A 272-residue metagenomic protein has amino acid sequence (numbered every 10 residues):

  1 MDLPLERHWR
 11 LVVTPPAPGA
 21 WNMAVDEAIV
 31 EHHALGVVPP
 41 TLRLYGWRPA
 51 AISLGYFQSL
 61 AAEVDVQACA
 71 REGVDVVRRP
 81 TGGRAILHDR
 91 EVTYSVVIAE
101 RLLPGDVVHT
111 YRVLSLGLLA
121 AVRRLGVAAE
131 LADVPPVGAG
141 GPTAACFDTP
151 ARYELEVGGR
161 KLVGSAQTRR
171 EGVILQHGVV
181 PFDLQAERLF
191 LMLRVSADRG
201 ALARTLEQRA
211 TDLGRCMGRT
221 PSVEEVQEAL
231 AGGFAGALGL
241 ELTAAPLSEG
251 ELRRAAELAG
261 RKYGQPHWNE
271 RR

Functional and structural regions predicted by a protein language model:
M1-E63, Q67, R71, D75-R79 (+2 more regions): Active-site loop/lid in soluble adenylation, ligation, and acyl-transfer enzymes
H33, R90, K161: Active-site-proximal flexible loops/turns
Y45-G46, I86-L87, E156, P181: Well-ordered beta-strand positions
W47-L60, T93, V97-I98, V113-A120: Extended cationic-aromatic binding surfaces that line active-site or macromolecule-binding grooves and engage
W47-P49, R71, L87-E91, P150 (+1 more regions): Short connector loops at helix/strand junctions that flank enzyme active sites, especially segments positioning acidic
F57, R84-A85, A166: Gly/Ser/Thr-rich beta-alpha loop segments that engage phosphate groups in nucleotides
E63-P104: A glycine-rich, hydrophobic loop/mini-helix early in the fold
E100-G236, P266, R272: Catalytic beta-strand/loop module used to bind and position nucleotide/cofactor moieties in cofactor-attachment
